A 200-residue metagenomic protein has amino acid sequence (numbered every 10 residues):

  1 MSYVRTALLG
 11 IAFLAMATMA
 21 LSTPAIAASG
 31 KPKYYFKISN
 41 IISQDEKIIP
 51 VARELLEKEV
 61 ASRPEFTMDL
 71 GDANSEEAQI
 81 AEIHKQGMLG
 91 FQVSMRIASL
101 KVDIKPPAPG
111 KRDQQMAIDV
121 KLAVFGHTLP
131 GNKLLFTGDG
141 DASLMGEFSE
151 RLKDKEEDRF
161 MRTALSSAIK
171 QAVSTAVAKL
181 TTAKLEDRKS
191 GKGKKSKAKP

Functional and structural regions predicted by a protein language model:
M1-I11: Bacterial N-terminal signal peptides that target proteins for export
L9-A20: Bacterial N-terminal signal peptides
L21-N74, D141, E150, V177-P200: A structural "domain/chain start" motif
I42, D103, G146-F148: Gram-negative outer-membrane beta-barrel proteins
D69-G87: Short acidic low-complexity segments
S75-A78, S99-D103, A142-L144: Solvent-exposed loop/turn segments at secondary-structure junctions within structured extracellular/periplasmic domains
A81-L135: Surface-exposed short loop/turn segments
R112-A117, H127-K179: Short secondary-structure boundary motifs at beta->alpha junctions and helix caps
